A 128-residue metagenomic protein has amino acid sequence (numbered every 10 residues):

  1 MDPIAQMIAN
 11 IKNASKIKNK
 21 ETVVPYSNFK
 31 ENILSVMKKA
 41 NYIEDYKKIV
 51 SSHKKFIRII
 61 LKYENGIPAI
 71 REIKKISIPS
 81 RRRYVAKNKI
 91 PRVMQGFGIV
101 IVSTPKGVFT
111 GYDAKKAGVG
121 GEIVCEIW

Functional and structural regions predicted by a protein language model:
M1-W128: Core subunits and conserved enzymes of cellular information-processing and envelope-translocation systems across
